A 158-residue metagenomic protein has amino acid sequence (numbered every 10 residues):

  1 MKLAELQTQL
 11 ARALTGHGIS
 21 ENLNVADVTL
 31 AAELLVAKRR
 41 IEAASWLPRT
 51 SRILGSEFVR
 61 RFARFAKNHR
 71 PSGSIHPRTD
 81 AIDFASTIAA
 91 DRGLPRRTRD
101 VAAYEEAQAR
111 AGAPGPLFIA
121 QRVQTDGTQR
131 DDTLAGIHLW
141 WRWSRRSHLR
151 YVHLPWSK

Functional and structural regions predicted by a protein language model:
M1-L23, L34: N-terminal hydrophobic signal/anchor transmembrane helix of membrane proteins
K2, L35-A44, I75-D80: Short acidic alpha-helix initiation/capping motifs at coil-to-helix transition points, especially at protein N-termini
T8, S56-R60, T79-I82: Generic alpha-helical secondary structure signal
T8-G16, A44-R49, I82-S86: Short, hydrophobic/amphipathic alpha-helical patches that form generic packing surfaces within helical domains
G16-E21, I53-E57, A89-P95: Short helix-capping/linker segments at secondary-structure and domain boundaries
D27-A31: Active-site flanking loop/helix segments enriched in acidic
L34-R70: Amphipathic alpha-helical packing elements
A63-K158: Hydrophobic packing positions characteristic of elongated beta-solenoid/beta-helix-type spike/fiber shafts
